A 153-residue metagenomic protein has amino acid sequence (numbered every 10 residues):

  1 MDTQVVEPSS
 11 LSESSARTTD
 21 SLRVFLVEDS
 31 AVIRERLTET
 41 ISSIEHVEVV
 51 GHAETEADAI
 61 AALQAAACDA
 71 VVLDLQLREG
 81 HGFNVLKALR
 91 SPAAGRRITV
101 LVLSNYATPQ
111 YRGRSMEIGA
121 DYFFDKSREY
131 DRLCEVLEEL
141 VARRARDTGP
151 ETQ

Functional and structural regions predicted by a protein language model:
E28: Conserved acidic carboxylate
H52-A70: Acidic, metal-coordinating helix/loop segments flanking the phosphotransfer/catalytic sites of two-component signaling
T55, H81-N84: Acidic catalytic/metal-coordinating carboxylates
L75-Q76: The short loop immediately C-terminal to the conserved phospho-acceptor aspartate in CheY-like receiver
F83-R96: Short amphipathic alpha-helix used as the core "switch/output" element in two-component signaling
N84, A107-F124, R128: Alpha4 helix (beta4-alpha4-beta5 surface) of REC/receiver domains from two-component response regulators
Q110, R128-V141: C-terminal output helix
